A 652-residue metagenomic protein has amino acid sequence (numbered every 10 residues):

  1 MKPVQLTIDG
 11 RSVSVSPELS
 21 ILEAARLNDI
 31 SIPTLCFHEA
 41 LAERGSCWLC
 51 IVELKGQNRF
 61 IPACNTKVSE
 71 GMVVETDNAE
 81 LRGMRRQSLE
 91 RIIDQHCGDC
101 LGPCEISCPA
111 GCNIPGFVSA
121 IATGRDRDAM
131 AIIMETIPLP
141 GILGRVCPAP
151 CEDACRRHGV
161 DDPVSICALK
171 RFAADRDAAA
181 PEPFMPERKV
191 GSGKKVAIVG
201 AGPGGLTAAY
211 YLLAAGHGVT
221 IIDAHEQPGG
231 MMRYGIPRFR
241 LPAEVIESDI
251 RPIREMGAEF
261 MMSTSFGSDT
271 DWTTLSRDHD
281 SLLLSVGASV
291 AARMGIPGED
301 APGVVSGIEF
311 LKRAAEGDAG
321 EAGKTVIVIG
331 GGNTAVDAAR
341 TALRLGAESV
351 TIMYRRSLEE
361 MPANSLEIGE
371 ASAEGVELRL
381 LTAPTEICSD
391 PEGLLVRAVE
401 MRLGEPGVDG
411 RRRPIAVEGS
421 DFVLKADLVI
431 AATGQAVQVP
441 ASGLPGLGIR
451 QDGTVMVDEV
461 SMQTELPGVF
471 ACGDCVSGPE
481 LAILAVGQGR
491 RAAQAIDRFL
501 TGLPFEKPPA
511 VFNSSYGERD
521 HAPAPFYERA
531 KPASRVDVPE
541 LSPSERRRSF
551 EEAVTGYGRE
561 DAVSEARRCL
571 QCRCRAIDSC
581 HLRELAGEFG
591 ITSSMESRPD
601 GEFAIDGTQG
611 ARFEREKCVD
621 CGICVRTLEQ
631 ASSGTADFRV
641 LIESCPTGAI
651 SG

Functional and structural regions predicted by a protein language model:
M1-K195, A243, L282-D300, S389-G393 (+5 more regions): Ferredoxin-type iron-sulfur electron-transfer modules and their immediate structural context
P138, G202-P203, Q227, G332-T334 (+2 more regions): Residue-level detector of alpha-helix initiation sites
A173-K189, S248-S268, A291-L345, R450-V460 (+1 more regions): Glycine-rich dinucleotide-binding loop and its adjacent helix/turn
V196-G218, A335-L343: N-terminal Rossmann-like FAD-binding beta1-loop-alpha1 element of flavoenzymes
G218-I221, H225-M256, F260, K312-A314 (+3 more regions): Rossmann-like dinucleotide-binding cores of NAD(P)H-dependent redox enzymes
M262-T273, L381-E392: A conserved short coil-to-beta-strand element within the FAD-binding core of flavoproteins
D300-G323, D409-P479: FAD-site-proximal beta/loop scaffold in flavoenzymes
